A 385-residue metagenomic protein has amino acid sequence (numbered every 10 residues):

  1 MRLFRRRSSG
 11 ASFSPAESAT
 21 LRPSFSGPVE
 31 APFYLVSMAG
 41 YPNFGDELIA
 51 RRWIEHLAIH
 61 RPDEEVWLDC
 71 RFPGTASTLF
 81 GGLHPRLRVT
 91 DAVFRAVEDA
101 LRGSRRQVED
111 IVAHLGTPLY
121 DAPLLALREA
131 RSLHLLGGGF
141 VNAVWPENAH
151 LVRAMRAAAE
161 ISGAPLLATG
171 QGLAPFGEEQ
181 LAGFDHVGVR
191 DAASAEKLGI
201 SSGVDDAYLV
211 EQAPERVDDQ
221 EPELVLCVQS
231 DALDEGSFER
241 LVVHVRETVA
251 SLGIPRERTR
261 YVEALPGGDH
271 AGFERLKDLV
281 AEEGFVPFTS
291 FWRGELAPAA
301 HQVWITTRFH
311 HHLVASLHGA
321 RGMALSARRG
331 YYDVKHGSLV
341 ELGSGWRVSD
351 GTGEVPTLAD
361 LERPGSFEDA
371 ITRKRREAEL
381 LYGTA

Functional and structural regions predicted by a protein language model:
R2-A385: Active-site anion-handling motifs in enzyme catalytic cores
